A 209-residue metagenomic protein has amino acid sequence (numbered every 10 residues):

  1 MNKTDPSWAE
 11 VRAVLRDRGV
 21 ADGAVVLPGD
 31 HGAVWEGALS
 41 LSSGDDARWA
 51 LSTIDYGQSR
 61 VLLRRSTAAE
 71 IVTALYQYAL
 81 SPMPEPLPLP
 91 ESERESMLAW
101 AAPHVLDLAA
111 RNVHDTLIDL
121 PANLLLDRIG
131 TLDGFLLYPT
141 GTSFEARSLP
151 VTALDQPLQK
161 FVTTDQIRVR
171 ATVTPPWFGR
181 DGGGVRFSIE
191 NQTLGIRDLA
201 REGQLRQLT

Functional and structural regions predicted by a protein language model:
M1-N2: Long terminal accessory regions outside catalytic cores
D5, A9-G19, L27-H31, G37-L39 (+5 more regions): Conserved NAD+-utilizing ADP-ribose enzyme module
D46-A74: Intrinsically disordered, low-complexity regulatory segments enriched in Ser/Thr/Pro and charged residues
